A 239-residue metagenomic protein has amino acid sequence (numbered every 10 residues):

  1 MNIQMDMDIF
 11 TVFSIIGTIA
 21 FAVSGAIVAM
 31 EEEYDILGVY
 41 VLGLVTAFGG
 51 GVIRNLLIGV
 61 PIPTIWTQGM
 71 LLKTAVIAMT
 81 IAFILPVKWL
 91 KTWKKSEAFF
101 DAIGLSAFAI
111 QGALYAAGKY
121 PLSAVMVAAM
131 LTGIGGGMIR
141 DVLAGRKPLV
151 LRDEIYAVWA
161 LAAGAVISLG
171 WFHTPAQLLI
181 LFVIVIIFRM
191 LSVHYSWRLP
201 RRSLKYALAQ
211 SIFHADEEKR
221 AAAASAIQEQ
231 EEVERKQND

Functional and structural regions predicted by a protein language model:
M1-F48, V52-P63: N-terminal topogenic module of multi-pass integral membrane proteins
M1-I9, L56-W66, Q111-A124, S168-Q177: Helix-coil boundary and interhelical linker segments in multi-pass alpha-helical membrane proteins
D6-T18, P63-I77, P121-G133: Structural signature of hydrophobic alpha-helical transmembrane segments
A22-E32, N55, T80-K94, M138-P148 (+1 more regions): C-terminal ends of transmembrane helices
L37-V45, T67-L72, W93-G104, A128 (+1 more regions): Cytoplasmic-side transmembrane-helix entry/capping segments in multi-pass membrane proteins
V41-V45, V52-I58, V127, L131 (+1 more regions): Short, structured motif recognition centered on aromatic/hydrophobic residues
V76-L114: Ordered, amphipathic secondary-structure segments that act as subunit-interaction surfaces in large macromolecular
P200-E232: Short, highly charged, low-complexity non-transmembrane loops/tails of multi-pass membrane proteins
